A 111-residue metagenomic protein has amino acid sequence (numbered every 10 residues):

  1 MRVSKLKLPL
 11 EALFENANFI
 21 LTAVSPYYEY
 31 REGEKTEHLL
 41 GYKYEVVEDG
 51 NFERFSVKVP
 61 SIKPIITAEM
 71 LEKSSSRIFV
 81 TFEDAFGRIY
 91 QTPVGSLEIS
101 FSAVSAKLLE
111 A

Functional and structural regions predicted by a protein language model:
M1-A111: OB-fold and OB-like single-stranded nucleic-acid-recognition modules and their adjacent interaction interfaces
